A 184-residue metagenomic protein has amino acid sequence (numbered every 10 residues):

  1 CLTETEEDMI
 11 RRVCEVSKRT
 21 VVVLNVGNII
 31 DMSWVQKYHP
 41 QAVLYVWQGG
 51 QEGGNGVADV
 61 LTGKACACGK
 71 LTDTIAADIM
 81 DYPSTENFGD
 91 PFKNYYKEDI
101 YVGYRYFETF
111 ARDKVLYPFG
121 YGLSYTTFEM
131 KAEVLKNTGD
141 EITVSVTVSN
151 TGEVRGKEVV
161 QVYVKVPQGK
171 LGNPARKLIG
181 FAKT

Functional and structural regions predicted by a protein language model:
C1-T184: C-terminal non-catalytic regions of proteins with extracellular/luminal or membrane-system context
